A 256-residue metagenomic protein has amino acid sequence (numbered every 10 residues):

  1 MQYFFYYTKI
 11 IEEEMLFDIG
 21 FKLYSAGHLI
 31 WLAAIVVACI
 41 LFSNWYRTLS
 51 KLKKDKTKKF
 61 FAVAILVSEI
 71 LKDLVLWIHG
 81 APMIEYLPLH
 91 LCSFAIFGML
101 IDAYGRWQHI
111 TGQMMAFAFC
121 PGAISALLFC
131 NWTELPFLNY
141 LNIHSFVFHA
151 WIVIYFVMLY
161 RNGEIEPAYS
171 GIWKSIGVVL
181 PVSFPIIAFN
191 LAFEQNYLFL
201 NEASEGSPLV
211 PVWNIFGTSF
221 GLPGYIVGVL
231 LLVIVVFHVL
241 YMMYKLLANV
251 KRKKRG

Functional and structural regions predicted by a protein language model:
M1-D55: N-terminal topogenic module of multi-pass integral membrane proteins
F17-A34, S175, L180, F193-F237: Membrane-interface transmembrane-helix boundary segments in multi-pass integral membrane proteins
H28-A33, G80-C92, Q113-A116: Structural signature of hydrophobic alpha-helical transmembrane segments
I40-N44, G98-M99, W151-Y169: Alpha-helical transmembrane segments in multipass membrane proteins, preferentially the mid-helix core
W45-K58, Y104-T111, N162-W173: Membrane-interface helix-boundary motifs at transmembrane edges
K72-H79, L128-P136: Juxtamembrane "helix-exit" motif on the non-cytosolic side of transmembrane helices
H79-L91, L135-V147: Non-cytosolic membrane-interface motifs at loop->transmembrane helix junctions
M114-A123, W173-V182: Central hydrophobic cores of alpha-helical transmembrane segments in multi-pass integral membrane proteins
